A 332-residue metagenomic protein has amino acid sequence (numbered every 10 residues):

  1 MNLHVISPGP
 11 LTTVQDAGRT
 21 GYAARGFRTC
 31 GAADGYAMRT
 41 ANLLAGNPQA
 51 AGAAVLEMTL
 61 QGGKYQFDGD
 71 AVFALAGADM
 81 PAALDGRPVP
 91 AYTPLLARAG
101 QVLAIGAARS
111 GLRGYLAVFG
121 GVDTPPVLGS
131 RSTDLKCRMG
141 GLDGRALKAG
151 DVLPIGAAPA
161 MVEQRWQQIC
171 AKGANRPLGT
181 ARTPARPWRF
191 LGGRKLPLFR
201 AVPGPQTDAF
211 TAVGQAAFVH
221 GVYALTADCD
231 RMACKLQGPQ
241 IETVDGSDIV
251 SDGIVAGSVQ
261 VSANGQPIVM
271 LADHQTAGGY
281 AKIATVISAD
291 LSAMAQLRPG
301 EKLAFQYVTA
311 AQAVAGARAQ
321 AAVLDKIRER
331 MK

Functional and structural regions predicted by a protein language model:
M1-K332: Conserved "landmark" site that anchors the functional core of diverse proteins
